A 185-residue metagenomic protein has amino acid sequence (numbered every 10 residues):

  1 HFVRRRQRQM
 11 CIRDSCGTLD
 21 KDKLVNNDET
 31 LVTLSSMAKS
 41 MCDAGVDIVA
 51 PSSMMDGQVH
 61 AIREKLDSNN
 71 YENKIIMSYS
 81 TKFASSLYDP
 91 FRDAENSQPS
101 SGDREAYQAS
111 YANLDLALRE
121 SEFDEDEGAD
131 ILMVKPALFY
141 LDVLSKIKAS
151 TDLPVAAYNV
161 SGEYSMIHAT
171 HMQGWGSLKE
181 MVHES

Functional and structural regions predicted by a protein language model:
H1-I12: Single conserved hydrophobic/aromatic residue that forms the stacking wall/gate of nucleotide- or nucleobase-binding
R13-T33, Y88, E95-L118, I167-S185: Active-site mouth loops of central-metabolism enzymes
N27-T30, S52-I75, A84-S86, P136-L153: Active-site-adjacent beta->alpha loops and helix N-cap segments on the catalytic face of soluble alpha/beta enzymes
E29-T33, D47-M55, Q108-L116, E120-E122 (+1 more regions): Catalytic beta/alpha-barrel core
G45-V46, L66-N73, N96-S97, E127-D130 (+1 more regions): Glycine-enriched alpha-helix->loop->beta-strand junction motifs that scaffold or abut catalytic
E127-Q173: Helical hairpin unit composed of two closely spaced alpha helices linked by a short loop
